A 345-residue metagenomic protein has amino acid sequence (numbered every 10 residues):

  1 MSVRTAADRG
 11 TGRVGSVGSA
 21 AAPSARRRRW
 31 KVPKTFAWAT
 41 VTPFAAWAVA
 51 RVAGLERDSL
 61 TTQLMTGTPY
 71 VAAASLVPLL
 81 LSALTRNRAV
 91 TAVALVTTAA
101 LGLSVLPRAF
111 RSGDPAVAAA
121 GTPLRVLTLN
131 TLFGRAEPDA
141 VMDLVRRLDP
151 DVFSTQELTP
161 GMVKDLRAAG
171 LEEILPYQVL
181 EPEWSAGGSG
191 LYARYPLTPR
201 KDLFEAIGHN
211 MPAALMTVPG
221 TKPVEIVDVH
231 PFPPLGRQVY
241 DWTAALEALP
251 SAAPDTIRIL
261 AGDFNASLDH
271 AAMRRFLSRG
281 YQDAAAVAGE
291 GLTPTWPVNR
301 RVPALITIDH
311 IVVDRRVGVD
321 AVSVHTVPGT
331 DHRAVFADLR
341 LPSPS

Functional and structural regions predicted by a protein language model:
S2-A119: N-terminal membrane-anchoring alpha-helices
L84, A92-R147, K164, K201: N-terminal signal-anchor transmembrane helix
V126, L132-R146, S154-S345: Soluble catalytic domains of enzymes that build or remodel membrane lipids, polysaccharides, and related
P150: Internal catalytic or translocation cores that form aromatic/hydrophobic pockets or channels for amphipathic metabolites
